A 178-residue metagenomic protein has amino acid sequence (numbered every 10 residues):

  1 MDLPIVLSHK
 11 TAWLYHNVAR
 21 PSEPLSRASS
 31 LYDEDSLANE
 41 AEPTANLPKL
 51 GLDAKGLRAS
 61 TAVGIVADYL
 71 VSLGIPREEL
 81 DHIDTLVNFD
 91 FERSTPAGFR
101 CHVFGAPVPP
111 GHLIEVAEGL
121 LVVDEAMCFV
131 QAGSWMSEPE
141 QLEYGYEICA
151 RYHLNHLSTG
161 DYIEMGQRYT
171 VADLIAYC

Functional and structural regions predicted by a protein language model:
M1-C178: Short gly/ser-rich loop at a beta-strand->alpha-helix junction or flexible surface loop bordering the NTP-binding
